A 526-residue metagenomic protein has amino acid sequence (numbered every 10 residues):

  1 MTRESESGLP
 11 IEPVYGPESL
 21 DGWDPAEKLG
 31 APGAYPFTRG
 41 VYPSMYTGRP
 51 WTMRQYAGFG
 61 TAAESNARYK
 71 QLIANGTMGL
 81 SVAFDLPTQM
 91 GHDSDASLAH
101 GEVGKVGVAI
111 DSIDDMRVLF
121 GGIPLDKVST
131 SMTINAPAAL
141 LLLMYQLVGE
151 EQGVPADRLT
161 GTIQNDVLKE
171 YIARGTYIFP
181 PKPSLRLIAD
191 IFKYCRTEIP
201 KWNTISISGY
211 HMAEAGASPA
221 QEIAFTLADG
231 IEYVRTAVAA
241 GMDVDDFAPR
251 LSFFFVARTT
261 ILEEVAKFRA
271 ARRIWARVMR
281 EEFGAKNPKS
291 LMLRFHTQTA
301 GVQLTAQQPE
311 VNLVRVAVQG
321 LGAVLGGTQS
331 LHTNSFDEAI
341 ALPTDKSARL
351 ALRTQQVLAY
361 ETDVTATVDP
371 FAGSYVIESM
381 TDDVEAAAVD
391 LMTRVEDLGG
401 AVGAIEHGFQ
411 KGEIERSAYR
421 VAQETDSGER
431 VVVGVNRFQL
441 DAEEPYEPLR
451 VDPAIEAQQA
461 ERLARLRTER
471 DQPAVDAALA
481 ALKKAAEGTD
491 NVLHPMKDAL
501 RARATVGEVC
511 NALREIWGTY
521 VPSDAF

Functional and structural regions predicted by a protein language model:
M1-R258, E263-E264, E282, K289-H296 (+4 more regions): Catalytic alpha/beta active-site cores
R3-G22, A31-F37, L86, E338 (+3 more regions): Flexible, glycine-rich loop/tail regions that form catalytic "lids" or insertion modules at the edges of active sites
G76, P124, P155, D166 (+12 more regions): Poly-acidic low-complexity segments
M78, G121-L125, E150-P155, A189-K201 (+13 more regions): Generic secondary-structure signature for well-ordered alpha-helical cores
G101-K105, K169-F179, M212-A217, F255-T260 (+6 more regions): Short beta-alpha connecting loops at secondary-structure transitions that line or flank enzyme active sites
D111, S129, I134-P137, G149-E151 (+10 more regions): Phosphate/diphosphate-binding loops
L141, G230, F253-M279, F295-E310 (+7 more regions): Extended, hydrophobic alpha-helical segments in both membrane/secreted and soluble proteins
D243-F247, A285-T299, Q307-F336, P343-V368 (+4 more regions): Flexible glycine/proline-rich, aromatic-decorated loop/lid segments
